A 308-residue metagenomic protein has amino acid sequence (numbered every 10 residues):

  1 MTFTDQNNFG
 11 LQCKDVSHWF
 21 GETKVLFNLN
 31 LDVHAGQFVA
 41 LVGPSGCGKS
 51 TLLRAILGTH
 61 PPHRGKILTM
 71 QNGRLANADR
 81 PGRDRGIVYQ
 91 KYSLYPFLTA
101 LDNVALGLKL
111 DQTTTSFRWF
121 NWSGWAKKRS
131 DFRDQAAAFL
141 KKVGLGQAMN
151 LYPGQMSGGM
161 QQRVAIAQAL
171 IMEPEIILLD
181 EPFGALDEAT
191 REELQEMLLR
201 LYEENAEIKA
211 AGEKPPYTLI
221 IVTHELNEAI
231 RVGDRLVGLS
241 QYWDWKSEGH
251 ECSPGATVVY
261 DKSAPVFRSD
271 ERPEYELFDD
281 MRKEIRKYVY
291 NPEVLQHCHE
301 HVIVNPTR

Functional and structural regions predicted by a protein language model:
V42-P44: The feature captures the beta-strand-to-loop junction immediately N-terminal to the Walker
L57: Helix-to-loop junction immediately C-terminal to a conserved catalytic motif
G73-Q90, L110, W119-D134, G212-K214 (+1 more regions): ABC ATPase NBD coupling module
A105, K109, S116-A148, L198-E203 (+1 more regions): Conserved ABC ATPase "signature" region
Y152-M156, M160: Conserved ABC ATPase signature
I166: Hydrophobic anchor residue at the start of the ABC signature
I171-E175: A short, proline-enriched helix->beta-strand linker immediately N-terminal to the Walker B motif in ABC-type P-loop
